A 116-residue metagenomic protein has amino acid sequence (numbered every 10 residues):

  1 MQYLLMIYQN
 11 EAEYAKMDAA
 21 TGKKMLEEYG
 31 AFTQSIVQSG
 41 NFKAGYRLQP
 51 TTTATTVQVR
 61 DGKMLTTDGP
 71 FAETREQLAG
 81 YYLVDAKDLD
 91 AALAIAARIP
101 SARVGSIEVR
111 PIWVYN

Functional and structural regions predicted by a protein language model:
M1-N116: Conserved, structured core segments of small domains
